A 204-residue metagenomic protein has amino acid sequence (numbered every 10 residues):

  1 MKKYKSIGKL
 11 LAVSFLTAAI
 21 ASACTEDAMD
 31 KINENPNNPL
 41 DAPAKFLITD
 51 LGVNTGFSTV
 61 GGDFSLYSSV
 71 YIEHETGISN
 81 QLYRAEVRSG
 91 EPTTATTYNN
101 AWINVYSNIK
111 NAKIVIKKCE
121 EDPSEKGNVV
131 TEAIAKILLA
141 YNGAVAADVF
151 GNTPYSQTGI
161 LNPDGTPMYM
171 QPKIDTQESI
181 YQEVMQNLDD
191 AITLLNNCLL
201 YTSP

Functional and structural regions predicted by a protein language model:
M1-S22: Sec-dependent bacterial lipoprotein signal peptides
S6, A21, V53-G56, V60 (+2 more regions): Generic surface-pattern signal
C24-I72, T96, I103-Y106, I114 (+1 more regions): Membrane-proximal, proline-rich intrinsically disordered regions
F64-R88: N-terminal, post-signal-peptide region of Sec/Tat-exported proteins
N80-N152, D164-L199: Conserved, well-structured interaction surfaces
T153-L161: Short, surface-exposed glycine/acidic/tryptophan-bearing loops
Y201-P204: Conserved small/polar residues in nucleotide/adenosyl-binding loops
